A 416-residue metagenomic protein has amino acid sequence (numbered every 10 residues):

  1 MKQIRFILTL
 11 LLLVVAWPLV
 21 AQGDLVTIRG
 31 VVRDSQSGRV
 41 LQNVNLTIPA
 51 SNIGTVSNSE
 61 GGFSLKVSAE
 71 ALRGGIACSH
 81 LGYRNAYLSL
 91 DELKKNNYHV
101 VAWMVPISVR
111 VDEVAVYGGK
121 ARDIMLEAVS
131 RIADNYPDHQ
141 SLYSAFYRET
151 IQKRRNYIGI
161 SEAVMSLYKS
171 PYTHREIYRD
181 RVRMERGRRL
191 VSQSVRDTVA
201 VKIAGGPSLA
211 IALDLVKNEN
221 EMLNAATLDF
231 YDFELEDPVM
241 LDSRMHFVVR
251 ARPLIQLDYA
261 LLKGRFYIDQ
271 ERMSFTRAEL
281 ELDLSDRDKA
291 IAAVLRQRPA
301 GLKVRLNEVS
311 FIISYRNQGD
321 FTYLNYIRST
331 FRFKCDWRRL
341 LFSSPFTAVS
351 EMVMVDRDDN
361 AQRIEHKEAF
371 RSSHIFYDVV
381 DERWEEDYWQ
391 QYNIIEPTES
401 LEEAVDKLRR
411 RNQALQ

Functional and structural regions predicted by a protein language model:
D24-L41: Structural motif
V44-I48, I76, V116: Hydrophobic beta-strand segments
N52-G62: Short, acidic Ser/Thr/Gly-rich low-complexity loop/linker segments typical of extracellular and cell-surface proteins
F63-L65, Y98-V100: Short strand-edge motifs at loop-to-beta-strand transitions and within beta-strands of extracellular beta-rich domains
L65-R73: Short Pro-Gly-centered beta-turn/loop motif in secreted/extracellular proteins
A77-L88: A short, solvent-exposed loop/turn motif at the edges and junctions of modular extracellular/periplasmic domains
V101-F230, D242-M245, V294-L295, A300-Q416: Surface-exposed, low-complexity/disordered segments and acidic/polar micro-motifs at processing/linker regions
N218-Q270, S274-L282, R316-N317: Extended beta-strand-rich segments in extracellular/periplasmic secretory proteins, especially within noncatalytic
